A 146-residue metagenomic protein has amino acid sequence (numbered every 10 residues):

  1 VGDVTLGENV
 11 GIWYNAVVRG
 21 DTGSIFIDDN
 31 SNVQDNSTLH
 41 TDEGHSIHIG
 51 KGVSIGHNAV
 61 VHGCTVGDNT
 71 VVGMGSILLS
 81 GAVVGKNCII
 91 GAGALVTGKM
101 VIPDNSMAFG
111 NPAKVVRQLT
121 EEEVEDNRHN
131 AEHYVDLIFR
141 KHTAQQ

Functional and structural regions predicted by a protein language model:
V1-N9, N15-V17, Y134-Q146: Extended, small-residue-rich solenoid/repeat segments and analogous flexible loops that form exposed scaffolds
N9-V10, I27: Short Gly/aromatic-enriched secondary-structure transition segments
D21, F26-D29, D35-S37, D42 (+2 more regions): Glycine-rich hexapeptide-repeat left-handed beta-helix
